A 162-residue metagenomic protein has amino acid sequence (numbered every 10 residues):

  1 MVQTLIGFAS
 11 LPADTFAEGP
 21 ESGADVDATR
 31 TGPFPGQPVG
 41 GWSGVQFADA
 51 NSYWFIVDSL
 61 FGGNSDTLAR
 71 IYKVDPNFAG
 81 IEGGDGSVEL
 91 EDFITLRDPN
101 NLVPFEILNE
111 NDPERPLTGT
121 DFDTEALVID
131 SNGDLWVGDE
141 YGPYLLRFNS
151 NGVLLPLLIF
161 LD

Functional and structural regions predicted by a protein language model:
M1-D162: Sequence/structural signature of beta-propeller domains
